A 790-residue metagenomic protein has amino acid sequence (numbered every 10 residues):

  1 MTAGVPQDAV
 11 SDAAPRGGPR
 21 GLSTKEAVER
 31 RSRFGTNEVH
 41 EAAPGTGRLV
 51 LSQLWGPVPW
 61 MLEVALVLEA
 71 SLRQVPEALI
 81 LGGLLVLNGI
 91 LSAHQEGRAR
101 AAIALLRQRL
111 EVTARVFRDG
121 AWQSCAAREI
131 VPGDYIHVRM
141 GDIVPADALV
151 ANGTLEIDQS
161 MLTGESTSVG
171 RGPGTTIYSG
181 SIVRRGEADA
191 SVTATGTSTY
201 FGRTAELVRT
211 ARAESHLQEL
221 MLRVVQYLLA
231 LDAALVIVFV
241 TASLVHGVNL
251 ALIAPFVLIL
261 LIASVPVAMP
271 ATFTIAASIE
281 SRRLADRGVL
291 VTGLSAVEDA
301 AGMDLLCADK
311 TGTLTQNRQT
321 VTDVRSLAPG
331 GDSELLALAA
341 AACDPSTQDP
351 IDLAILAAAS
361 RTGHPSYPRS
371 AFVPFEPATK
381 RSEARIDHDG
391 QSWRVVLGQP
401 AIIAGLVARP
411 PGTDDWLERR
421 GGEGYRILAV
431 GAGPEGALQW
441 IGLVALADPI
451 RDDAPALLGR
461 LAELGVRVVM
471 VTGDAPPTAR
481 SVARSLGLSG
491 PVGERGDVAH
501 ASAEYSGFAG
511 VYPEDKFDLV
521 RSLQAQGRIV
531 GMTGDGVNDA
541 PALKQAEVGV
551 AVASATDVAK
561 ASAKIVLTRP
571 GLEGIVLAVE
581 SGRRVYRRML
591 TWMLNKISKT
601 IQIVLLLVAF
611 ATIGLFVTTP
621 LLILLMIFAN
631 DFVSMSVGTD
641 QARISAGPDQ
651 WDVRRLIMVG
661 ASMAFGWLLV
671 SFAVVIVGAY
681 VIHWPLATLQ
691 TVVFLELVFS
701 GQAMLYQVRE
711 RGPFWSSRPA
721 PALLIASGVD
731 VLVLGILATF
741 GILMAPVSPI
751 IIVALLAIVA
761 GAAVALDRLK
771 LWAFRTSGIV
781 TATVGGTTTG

Functional and structural regions predicted by a protein language model:
T2-A9, T36-V116, W122, Y227 (+5 more regions): Transmembrane helix-loop-helix hairpins at the membrane interface
S11, I80, E111-L222, R426-A429 (+2 more regions): Cytosolic catalytic regions of P-type ion-transporting ATPases
P19-R20, R30-A42, L87-H94, R98-R109 (+2 more regions): Actuator/coupling domain of P-type ATPases
I80-E111, R118, R212-L305, L461-L464 (+5 more regions): Hydrophobic alpha-helical transmembrane segments
I90-P145, A151-N152, M161-G172, I275-D299 (+3 more regions): Juxtamembrane coupling segments of multi-pass membrane pumps/enzymes
L91, A121, T193-G196, V208 (+12 more regions): Conserved beta-strand/loop elements of the cytosolic catalytic core of P-type E1-E2 ATPases, chiefly in the P-domain
F239, S243, A277, T347 (+6 more regions): Membrane-embedded transport module
D299-W440, L446, G459-R460, V468 (+5 more regions): Cytosolic catalytic regions of ATP/NTP-dependent phosphoryl-transfer enzymes
